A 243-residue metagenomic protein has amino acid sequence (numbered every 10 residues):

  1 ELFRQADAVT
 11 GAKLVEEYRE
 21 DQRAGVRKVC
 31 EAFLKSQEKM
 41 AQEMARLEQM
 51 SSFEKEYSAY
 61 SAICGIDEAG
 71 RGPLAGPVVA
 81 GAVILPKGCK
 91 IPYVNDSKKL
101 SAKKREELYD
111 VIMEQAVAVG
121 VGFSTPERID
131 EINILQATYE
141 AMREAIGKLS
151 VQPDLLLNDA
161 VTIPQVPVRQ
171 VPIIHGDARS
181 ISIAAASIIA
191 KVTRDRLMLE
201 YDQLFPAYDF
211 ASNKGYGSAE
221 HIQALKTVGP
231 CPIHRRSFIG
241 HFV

Functional and structural regions predicted by a protein language model:
E1-C64, R71-V243: RNase H-like, Mg2+-dependent phosphodiesterase core, and more generally RNA phosphate-backbone-engaging helix-loop
